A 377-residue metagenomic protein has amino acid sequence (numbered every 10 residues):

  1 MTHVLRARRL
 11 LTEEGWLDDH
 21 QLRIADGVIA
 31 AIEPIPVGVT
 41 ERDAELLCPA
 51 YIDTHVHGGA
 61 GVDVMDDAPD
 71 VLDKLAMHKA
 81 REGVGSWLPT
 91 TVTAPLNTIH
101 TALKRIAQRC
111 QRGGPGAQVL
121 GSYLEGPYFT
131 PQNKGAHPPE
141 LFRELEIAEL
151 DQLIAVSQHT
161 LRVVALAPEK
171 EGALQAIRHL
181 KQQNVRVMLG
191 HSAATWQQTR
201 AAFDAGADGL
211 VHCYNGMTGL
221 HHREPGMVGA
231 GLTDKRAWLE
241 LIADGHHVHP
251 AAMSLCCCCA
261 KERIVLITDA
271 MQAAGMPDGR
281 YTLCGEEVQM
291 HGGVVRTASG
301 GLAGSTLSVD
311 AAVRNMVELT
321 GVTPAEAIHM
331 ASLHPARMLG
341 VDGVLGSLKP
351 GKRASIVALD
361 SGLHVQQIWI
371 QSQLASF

Functional and structural regions predicted by a protein language model:
M1-P49: Histidine-rich, glycine-flanked metal-binding segment
H3-L5, I35-D73, M77: Replace "His-x-His-based motif
R8, R337, S347-F377: C-terminal cap of metal-dependent C-N hydrolases
L46, A50-I52, M188, I264-I267: Residue-level marker for buried hydrophobic side chains located in beta-strands that build the well-ordered beta-sheet
H57, D73-A102, A117-T130, S157-E169 (+4 more regions): Divalent metal-dependent hydrolysis catalytic cores, especially in the metallo-beta-lactamase
P95-T101, E169-E171, M188-A193, I242-C258: Active-site glycine- and acidic-residue-rich loops that bind and position anionic ligands or nucleotide-like cofactors
L124, P131-G226: Divalent metal-binding pocket/active-site signature
A176, Q198-E326, A331, R337-V344 (+1 more regions): Active-site-adjacent C-terminal substructures of enzyme catalytic domains
